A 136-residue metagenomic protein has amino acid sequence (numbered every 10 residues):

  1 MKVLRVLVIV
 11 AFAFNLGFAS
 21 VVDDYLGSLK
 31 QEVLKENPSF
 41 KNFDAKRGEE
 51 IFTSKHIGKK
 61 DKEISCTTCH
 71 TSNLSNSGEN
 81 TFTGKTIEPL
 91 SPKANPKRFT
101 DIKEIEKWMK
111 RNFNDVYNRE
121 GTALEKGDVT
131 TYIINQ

Functional and structural regions predicted by a protein language model:
M1-K46, E50, K93-K107, R111-Q136: Post-cleavage N-terminal segment of exported redox proteins
I51-E63: Local sequence-structure signature of Cys/Sec-based thiol-disulfide redox active-site neighborhoods
K60-E63, T81, F99, A123: Non-catalytic, surface-exposed connector residues within folded enzymatic/regulatory domains
D61-N73, V129: The canonical Cys-X-X-Cys-His
H70-S77, I134: Short alpha-helix boundary/capping elements
G78-G84: Short cysteine/histidine-rich zinc-coordinating motifs and their immediately flanking basic loops
K85-P89: Short acidic (Asp/Glu) and glycine-rich catalytic loops that position anionic groups and cofactors
